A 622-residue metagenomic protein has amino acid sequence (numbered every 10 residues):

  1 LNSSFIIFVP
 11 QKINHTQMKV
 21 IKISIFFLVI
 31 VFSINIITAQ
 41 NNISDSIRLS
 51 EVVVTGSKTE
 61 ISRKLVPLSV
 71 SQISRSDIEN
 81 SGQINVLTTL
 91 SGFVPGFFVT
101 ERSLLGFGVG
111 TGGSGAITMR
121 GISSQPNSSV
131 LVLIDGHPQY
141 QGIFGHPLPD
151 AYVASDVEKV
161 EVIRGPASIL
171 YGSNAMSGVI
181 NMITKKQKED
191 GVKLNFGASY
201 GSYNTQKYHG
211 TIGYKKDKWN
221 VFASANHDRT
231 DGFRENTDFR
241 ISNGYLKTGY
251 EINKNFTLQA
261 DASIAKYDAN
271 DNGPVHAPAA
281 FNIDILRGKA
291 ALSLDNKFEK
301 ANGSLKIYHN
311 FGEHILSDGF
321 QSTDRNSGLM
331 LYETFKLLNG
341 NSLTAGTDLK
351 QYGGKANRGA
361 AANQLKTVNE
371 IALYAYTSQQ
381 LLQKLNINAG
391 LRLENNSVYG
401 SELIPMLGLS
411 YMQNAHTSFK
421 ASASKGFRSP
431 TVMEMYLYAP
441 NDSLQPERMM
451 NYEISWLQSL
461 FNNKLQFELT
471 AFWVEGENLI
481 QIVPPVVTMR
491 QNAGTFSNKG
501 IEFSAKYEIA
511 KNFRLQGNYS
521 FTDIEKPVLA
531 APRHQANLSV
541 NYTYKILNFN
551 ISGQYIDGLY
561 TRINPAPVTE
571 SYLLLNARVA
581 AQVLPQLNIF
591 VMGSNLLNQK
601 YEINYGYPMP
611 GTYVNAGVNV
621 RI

Functional and structural regions predicted by a protein language model:
Q40-E79, L87, L469: Short, acidic, small-residue-rich periplasmic hinge/interaction motif at the N-terminus of Gram-negative outer-membrane
T88-H137: Extracytoplasmic beta-strand/coil segments of soluble accessory domains associated with Gram-negative outer-membrane
H137-R164: Short acidic/polar hinge/loop motifs at secondary-structure boundaries that mediate gating or recognition
V179, T184-Y214, A225, T230-T237: Short strand-turn segments of transmembrane beta-barrel domains in outer membranes, especially the first one or two
T230-S242, E251, N255-G328, A360: Flexible loop and strand-edge segments within Gram-negative outer membrane beta-barrel domains
N253, L338-S342, A361-E475, A510 (+3 more regions): Structural signature of Gram-negative outer-membrane beta-barrels, strongest in the C-terminal barrel of TonB-dependent
H276-K297, S418, S422-G476, I482-E508 (+2 more regions): Outer-membrane beta-barrel signature, preferentially recognizing the C-terminal barrel domain of Gram-negative
Q380-K384, W473-E475, N492-T561, N588 (+2 more regions): Gram-negative outer-membrane beta-barrel transporters
